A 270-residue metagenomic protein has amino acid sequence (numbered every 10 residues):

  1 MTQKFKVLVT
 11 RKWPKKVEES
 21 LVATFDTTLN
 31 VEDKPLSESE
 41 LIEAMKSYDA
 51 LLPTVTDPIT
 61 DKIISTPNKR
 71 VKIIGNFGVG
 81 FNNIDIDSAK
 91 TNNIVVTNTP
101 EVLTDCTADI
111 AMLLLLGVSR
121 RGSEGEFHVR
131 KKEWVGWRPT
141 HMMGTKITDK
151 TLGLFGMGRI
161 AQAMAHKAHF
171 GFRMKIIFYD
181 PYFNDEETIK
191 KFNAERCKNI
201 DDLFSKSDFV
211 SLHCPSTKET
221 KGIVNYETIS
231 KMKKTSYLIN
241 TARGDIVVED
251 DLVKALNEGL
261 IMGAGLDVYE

Functional and structural regions predicted by a protein language model:
M1-T97, N225: An N-terminal-biased, well-structured beta-alpha scaffold segment characteristic of Rossmann-like dinucleotide-binding
T2-K6, T28, S39, T104 (+5 more regions): Structural/interface elements that position substrates and couple domains in central-metabolism enzymes
T10, T54, F77, L114 (+2 more regions): Short, well-ordered coil/turn residues at beta-beta hairpins and beta-strand->alpha-helix junctions within
D26, V95, G117, K175 (+1 more regions): Residue-level detector of anion-binding/catalytic polar loops
I59-K62, P181-E270: Rossmann-like adenosine-cofactor binding region
P67-K72, N92-I94, R173-M174, K234-S236 (+1 more regions): A short helix->loop->beta-strand "cap" motif at the edges of active sites that frequently abuts
P100-T151, A163-K167, G171, F178: Phosphate-binding beta-alpha-beta segment of Rossmann-like dinucleotide-binding domains, i.e., the NAD(P)
M157-G158: Glycine-rich Rossmann-fold phosphate-binding loop(s) that bind the pyrophosphate of adenine dinucleotide cofactors
